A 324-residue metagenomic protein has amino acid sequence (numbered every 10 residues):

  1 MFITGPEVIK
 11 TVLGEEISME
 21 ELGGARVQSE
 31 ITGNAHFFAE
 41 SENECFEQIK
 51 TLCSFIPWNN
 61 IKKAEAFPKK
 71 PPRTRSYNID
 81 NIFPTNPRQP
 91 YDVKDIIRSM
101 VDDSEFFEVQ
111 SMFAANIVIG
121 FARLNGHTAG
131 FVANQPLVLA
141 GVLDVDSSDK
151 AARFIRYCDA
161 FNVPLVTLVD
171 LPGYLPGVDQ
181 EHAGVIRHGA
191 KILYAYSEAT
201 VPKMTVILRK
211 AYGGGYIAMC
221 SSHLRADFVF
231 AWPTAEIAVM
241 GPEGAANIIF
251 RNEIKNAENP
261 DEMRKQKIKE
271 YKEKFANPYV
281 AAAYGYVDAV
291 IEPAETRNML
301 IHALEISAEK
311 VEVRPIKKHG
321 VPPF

Functional and structural regions predicted by a protein language model:
M1-F324: Ligand-binding clefts of soluble mixed alpha/beta catalytic domains
